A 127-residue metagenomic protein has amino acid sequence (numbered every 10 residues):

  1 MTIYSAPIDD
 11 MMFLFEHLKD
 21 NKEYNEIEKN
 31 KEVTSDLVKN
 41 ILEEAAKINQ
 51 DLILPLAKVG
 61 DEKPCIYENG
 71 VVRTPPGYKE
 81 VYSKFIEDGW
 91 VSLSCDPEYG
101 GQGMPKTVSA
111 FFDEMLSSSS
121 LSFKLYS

Functional and structural regions predicted by a protein language model:
M1-L125: Amphipathic, small/basic residue-rich leader segments at the start of a protein or domain
